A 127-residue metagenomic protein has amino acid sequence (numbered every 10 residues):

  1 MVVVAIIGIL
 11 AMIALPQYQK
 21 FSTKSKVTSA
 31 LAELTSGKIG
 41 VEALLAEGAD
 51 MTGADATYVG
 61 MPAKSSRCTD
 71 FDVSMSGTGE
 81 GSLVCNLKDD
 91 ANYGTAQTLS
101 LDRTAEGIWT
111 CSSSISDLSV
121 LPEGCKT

Functional and structural regions predicted by a protein language model:
M1-S29, E33: N-terminal single-pass transmembrane signal-anchor helix
K20, K24-K26, K38, K64 (+2 more regions): Context-gated lysine
T23-M51: Membrane-proximal N-terminal amphipathic helix
L44-T127: Periplasmic/extracellular, small/polar-rich flexible segments of pilin-like filament-forming proteins
